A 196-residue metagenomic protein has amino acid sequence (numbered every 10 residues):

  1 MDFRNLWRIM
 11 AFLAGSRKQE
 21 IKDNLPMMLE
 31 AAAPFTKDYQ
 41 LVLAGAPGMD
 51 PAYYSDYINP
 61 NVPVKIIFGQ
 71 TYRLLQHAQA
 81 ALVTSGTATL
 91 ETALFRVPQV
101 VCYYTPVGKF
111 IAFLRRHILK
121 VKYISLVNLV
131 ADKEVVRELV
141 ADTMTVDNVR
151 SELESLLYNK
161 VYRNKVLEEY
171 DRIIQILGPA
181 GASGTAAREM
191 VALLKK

Functional and structural regions predicted by a protein language model:
M1-K196: Nucleotide-activated sugar donor-binding and catalytic core shared by glycosyltransferases and related lipid-linked
